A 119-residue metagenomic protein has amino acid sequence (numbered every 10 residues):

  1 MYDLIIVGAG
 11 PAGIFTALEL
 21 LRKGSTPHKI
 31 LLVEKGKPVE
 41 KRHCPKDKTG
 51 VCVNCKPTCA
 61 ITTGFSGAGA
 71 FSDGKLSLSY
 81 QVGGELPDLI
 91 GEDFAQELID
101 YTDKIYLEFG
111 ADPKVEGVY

Functional and structural regions predicted by a protein language model:
M1-A12, L31-V33: Beta1/beta-strand and adjacent pyrophosphate-binding region of the FAD-binding site in flavoprotein oxidoreductases
I6-G8, T16, G74: Conserved structural-core and active-site-/substrate-pathway-adjacent residues in large, well-folded domains of enzymes
G8, G24, I61-T62: A generic structural signal for short, solvent-exposed coil/turn residues that cap or connect secondary-structure
G13-I14, G64: Hydrophobic alpha-helical segments
T16-A17, R42: Short glycine-/acidic-enriched loop or helix-start segments at secondary-structure transitions that form or flank
A17, L21-G24: Gly/Ala-rich phosphate-binding loop of Rossmann-like dinucleotide-binding domains, activating on the conserved
S25-I30: A generic structural motif
K35-Y119: Conserved N-terminal/central alpha/beta ligand/cofactor-binding core
